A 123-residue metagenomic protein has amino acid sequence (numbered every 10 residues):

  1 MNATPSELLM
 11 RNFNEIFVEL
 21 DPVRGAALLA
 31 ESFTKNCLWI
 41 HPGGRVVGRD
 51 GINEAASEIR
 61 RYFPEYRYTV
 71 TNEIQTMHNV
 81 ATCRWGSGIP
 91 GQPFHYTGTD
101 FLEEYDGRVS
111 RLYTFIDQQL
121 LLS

Functional and structural regions predicted by a protein language model:
N2-S32: Short acidic-aromatic low-complexity motifs
S6, A26-N79: A solvent-exposed, acidic/Ser-Thr-rich amphipathic alpha-helical stretch
E15, E19, P42, T99: Short, flexible active-site loop motifs that bind/organize anionic cofactors or intermediates
E54, R60-S123: A beta-strand edge to alpha-helix "cap/lid" segment located at domain peripheries
